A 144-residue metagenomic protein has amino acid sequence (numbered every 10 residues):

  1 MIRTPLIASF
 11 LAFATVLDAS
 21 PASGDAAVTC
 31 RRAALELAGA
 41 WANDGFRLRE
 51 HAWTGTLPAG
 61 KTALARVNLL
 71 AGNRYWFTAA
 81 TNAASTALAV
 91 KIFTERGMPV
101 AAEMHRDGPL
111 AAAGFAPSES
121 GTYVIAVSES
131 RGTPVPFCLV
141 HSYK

Functional and structural regions predicted by a protein language model:
M1-I2: N-terminal secretory signal peptides that target proteins for export/translocation
P5-D18: Bacterial N-terminal signal peptides
I7, L35, A40, R47 (+3 more regions): Generic detection of intrinsically disordered/low-complexity segments and helix-coil linkers/edges
S9-A12, G45, I92, G114: Intrinsic disorder/low-structure terminal segments
P21-R47: Predominantly extracellular/luminal regions of secreted and cell-surface proteins, especially disulfide-bonded
A26-T29, A52-P136, S142-K144: Acidic, Ser/Thr/Pro-rich low-complexity intrinsically disordered segments
